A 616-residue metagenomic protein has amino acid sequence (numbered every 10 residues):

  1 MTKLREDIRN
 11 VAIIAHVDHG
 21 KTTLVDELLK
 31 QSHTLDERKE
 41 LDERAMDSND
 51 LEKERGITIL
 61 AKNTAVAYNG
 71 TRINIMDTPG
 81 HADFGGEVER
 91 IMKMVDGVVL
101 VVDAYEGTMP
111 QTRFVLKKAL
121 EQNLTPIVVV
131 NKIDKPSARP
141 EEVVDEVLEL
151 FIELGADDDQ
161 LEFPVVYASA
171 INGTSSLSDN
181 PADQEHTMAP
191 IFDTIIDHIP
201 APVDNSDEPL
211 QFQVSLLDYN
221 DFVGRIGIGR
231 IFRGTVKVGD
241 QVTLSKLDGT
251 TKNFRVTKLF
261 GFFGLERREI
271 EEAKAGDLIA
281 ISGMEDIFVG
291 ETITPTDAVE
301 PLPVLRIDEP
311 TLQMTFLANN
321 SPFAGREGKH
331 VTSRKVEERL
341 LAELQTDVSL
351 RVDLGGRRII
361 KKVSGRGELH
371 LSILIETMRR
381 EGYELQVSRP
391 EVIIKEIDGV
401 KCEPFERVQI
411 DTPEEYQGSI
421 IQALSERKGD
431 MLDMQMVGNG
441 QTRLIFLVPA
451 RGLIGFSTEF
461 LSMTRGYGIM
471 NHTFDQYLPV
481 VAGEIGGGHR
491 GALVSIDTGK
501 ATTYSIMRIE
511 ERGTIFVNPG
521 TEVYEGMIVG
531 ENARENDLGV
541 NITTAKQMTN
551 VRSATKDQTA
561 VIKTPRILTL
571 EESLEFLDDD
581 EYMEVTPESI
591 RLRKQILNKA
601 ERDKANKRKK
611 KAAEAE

Functional and structural regions predicted by a protein language model:
M1-E616: Structural and coupling elements of P-loop NTPases
